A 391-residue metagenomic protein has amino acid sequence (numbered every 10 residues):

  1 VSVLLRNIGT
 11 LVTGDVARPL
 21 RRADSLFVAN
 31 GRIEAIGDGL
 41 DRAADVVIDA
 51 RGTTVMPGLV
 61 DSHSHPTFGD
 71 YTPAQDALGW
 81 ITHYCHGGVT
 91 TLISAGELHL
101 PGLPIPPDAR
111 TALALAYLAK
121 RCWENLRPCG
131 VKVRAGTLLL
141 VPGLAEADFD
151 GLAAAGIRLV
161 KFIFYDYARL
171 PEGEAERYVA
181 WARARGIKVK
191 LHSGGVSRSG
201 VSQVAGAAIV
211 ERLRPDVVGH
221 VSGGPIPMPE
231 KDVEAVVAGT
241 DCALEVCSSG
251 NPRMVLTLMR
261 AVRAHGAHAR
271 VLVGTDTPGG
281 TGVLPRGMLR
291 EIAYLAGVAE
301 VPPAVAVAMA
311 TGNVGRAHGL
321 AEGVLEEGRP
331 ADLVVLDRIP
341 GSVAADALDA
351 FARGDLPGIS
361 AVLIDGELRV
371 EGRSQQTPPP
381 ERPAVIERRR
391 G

Functional and structural regions predicted by a protein language model:
V1-R42: N-terminal metal-binding scaffold of metallo-dependent hydrolase/deaminase domains
R42, A50-A114: Metal-associated gating/positioning segment near the N- to mid-region
S62-Q75, V131-A145: Active-site mouth loops of central-metabolism enzymes
P73-I81, V141-L152, G200-I209: Short, acidic/polar
W80-T111, K120-V141, A154-Y167, G186-K190 (+2 more regions): Divalent metal-dependent hydrolysis catalytic cores, especially in the metallo-beta-lactamase
I157-R263, A267-G282, A299: Active-site core of metal-dependent hydrolases
R260-I339: His/Asp/Glu-enriched, well-ordered alpha-helical/loop segment that forms or immediately abuts the divalent-metal
P330-A384: C-terminal cap of metal-dependent C-N hydrolases
